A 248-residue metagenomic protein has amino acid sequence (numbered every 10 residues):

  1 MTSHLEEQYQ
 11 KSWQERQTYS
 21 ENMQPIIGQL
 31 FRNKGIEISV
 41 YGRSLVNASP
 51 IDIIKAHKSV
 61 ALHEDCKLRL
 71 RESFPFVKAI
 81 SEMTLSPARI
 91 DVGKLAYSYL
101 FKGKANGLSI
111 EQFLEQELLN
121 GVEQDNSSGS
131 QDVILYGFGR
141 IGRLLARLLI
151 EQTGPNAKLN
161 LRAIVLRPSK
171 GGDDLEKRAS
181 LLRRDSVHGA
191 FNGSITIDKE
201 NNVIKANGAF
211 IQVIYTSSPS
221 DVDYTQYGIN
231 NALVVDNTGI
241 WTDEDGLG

Functional and structural regions predicted by a protein language model:
T2, Q14, T18-G129: Glycine/serine-rich phosphate-binding loop and adjoining beta1-alpha1 elements at the start of nucleotide-handling
Y9-W13: Long, low-complexity, intrinsically disordered extramembrane tails
S127-L149: Glycine-rich adenosine-cofactor-binding loop
S128-S130, L161, N231: A general structural motif
G137-R140, V165-S169, S217, T238-W241: Short, flexible loop/turn elements at secondary-structure junctions
G142-N160, G246-G248: Classical protein tyrosine phosphatase
A157-N207: Glycine-rich phosphate-binding loop and adjoining beta1-alpha1-beta2 segment of Rossmann-like nucleotide-binding folds
V187-L247: A structured beta-alpha segment of the ubiquitous adenosine-cofactor-binding alpha/beta core
